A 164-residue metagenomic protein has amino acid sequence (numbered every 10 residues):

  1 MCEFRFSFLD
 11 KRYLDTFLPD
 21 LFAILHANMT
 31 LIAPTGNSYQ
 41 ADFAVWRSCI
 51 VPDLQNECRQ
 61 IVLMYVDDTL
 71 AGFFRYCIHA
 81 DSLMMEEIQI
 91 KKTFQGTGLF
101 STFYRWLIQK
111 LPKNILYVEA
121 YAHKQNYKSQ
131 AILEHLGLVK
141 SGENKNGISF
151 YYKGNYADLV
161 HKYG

Functional and structural regions predicted by a protein language model:
M1-A23, D158-G164: Conserved N-terminal entry element of GNAT/NAT acetyltransferase domains
H26-C49: Conserved GNAT-fold acetyl-CoA-binding loop/helix
L63, T69-C77, M84, Q89: Conserved beta-strand in the GNAT
C77-E86, Q95, N146-I148: A conserved beta-turn-beta hairpin within the catalytic core of GNAT-like acetyltransferases that forms part
I90, G96-Q109, A131-H135: Conserved acetyl-CoA-binding loop-helix of GNAT-fold acetyltransferases
L111-H123: Conserved GNAT acetyl-CoA-binding A-motif
K124-G142: Conserved active-site alpha-helix within GNAT-family acetyltransferase domains
E143-G164: C-terminal "cap" of GNAT-fold acetyltransferases
